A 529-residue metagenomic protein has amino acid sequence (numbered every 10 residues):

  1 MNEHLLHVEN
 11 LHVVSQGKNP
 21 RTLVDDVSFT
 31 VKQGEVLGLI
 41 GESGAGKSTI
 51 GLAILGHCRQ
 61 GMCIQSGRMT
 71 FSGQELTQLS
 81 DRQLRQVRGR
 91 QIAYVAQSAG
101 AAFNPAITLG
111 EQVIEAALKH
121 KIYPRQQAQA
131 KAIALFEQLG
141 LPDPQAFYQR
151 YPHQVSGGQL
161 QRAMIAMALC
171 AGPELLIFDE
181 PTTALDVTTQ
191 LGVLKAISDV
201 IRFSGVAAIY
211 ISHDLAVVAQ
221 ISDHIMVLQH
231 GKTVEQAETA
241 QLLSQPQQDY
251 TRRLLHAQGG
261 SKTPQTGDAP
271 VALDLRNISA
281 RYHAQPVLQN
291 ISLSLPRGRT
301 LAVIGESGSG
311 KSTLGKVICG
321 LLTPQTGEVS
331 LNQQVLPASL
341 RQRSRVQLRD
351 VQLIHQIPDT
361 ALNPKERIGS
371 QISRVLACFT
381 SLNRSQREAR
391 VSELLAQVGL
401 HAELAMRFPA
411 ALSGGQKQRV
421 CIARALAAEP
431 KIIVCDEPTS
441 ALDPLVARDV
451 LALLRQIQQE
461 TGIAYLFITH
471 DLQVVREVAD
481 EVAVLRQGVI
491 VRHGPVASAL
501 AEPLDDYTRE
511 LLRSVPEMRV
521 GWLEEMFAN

Functional and structural regions predicted by a protein language model:
L55, R59, C319: Helix-to-loop junction immediately C-terminal to a conserved catalytic motif
C63, L76-A93, K119, Q241-P246 (+4 more regions): ABC ATPase NBD coupling module
C63-E75, G327-A338, Q347, R492: Conserved ABC transporter NBD signature motif
E75, Q127-A146, Q386-E403: Conserved ABC ATPase "signature" region
R150-V155, Q159, F408-L412, Q416: Conserved ABC ATPase signature
G172, E429: Conserved catalytic motifs of ABC-family nucleotide-binding domains
T233-A237, I490-G494: ABC ATPase "signature
